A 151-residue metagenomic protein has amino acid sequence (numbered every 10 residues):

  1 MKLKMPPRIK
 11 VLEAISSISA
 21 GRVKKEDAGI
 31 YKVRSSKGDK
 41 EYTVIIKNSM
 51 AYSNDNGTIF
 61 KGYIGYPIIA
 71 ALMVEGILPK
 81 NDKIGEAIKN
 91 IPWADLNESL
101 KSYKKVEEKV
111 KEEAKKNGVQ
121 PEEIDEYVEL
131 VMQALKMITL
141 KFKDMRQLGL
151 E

Functional and structural regions predicted by a protein language model:
M1-E151: Long, low-complexity, compositionally biased intrinsically disordered regions
